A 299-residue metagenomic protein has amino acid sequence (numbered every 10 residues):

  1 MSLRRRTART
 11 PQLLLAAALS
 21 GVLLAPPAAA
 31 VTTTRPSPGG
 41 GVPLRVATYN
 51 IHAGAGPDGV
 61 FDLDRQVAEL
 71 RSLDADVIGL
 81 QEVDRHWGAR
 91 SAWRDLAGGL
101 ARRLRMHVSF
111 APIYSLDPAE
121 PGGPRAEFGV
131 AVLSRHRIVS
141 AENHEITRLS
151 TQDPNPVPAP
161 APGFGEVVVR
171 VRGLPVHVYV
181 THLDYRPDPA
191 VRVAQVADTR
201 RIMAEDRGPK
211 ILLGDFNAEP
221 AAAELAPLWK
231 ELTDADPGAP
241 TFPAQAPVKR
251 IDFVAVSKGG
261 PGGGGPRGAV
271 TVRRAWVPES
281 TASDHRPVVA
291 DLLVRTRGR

Functional and structural regions predicted by a protein language model:
S2-M106, F110-E127, V193, T296-R299: N-terminal, active-site-proximal structural segment of metallo-dependent hydrolase catalytic domains
L3, V31-T33, P189-A190, R201-K210 (+1 more regions): Metal-dependent phosphoester-hydrolase catalytic domains
A16-P26, V176-H177, I202, I211: Hydrophobic alpha-helical membrane segments, chiefly transmembrane helices and signal peptide h-regions, characterized
L23, G41, G123-R125, V157-A161 (+2 more regions): A generic structural micro-feature
L44-I51, Q66-S91, L133, V167 (+6 more regions): Active-site beta-strand/loop signature of hydrolases that rely on acidic residues for catalysis
A47-H52, L80-V83, A111-S115, R135-H136 (+8 more regions): Active-site-proximal beta-strand/loop segments in catalytic clefts of secreted hydrolases
A55-G56, R85-A89, L116-A119, R186-D188 (+2 more regions): Active-site environment of divalent metal-dependent phosphoester hydrolases
D58, D84-P175, T271, W276: Structured beta-strand-rich core segments of catalytic domains in phosphoester-bond hydrolases
